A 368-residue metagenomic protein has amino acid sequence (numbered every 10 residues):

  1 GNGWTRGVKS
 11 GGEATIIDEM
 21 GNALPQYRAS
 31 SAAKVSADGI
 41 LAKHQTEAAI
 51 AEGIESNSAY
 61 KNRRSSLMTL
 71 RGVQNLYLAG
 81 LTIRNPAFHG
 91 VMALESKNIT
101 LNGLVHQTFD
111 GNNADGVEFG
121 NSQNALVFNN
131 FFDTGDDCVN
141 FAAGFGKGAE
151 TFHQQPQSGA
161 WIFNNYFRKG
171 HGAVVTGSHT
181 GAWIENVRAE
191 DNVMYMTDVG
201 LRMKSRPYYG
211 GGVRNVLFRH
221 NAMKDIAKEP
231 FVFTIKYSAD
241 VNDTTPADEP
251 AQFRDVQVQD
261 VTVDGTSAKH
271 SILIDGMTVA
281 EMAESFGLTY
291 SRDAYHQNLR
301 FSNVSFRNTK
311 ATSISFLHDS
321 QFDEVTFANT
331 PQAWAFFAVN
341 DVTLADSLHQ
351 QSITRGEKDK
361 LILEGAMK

Functional and structural regions predicted by a protein language model:
G1-K368: Extracellular/periplasmic carbohydrate-active domains that bind, remodel, or depolymerize complex polysaccharides
